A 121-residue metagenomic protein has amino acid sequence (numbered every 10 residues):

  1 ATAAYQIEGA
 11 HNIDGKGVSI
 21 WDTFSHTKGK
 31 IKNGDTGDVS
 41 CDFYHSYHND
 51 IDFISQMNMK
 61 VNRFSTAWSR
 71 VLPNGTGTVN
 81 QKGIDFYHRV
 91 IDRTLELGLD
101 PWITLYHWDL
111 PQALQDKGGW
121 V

Functional and structural regions predicted by a protein language model:
A1-T2, Q56: Generic detector of well-ordered secondary structure
T2-Q6, N33-H45, T76-Y87: Short charge-dense sequence patches
T2-T23: Short, solvent-exposed beta-strand-terminating loops
I7-G9, T23-H26, H45, P73-N74 (+2 more regions): Generic structural "secondary-structure junction" signal
D14-G15, F24, V79, G118: General N-terminal targeting signals
V18-D52: Aromatic- and Gly/Pro-rich amphipathic surface segment
I51-V121: Substrate-binding cleft and catalytic face of glycoside hydrolase catalytic domains, especially the flexible beta-alpha
